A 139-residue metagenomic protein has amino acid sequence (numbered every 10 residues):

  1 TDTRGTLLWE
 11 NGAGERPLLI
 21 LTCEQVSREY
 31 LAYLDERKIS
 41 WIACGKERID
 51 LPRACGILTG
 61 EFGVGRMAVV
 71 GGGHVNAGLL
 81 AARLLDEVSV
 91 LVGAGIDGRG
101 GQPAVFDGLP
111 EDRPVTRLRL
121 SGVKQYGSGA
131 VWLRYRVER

Functional and structural regions predicted by a protein language model:
T1-R139: Enzymes that bind and transform nitrogen-containing heteroaromatic metabolites
